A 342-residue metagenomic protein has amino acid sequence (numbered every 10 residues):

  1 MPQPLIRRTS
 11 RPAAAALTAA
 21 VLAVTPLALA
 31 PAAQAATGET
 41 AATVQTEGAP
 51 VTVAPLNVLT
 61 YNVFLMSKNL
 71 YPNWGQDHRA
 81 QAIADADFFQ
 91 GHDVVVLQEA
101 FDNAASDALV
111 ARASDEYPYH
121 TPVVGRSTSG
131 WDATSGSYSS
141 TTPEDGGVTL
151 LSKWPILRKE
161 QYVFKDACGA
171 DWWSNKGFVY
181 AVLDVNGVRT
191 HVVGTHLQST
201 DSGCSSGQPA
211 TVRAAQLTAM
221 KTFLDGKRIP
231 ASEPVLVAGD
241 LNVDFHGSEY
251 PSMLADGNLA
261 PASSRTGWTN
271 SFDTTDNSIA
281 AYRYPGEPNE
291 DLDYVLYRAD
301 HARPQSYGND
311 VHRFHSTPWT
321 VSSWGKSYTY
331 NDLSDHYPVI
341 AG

Functional and structural regions predicted by a protein language model:
P2-A20, P26-D115, G125-T134, S140-D145: N-terminal, active-site-proximal structural segment of metallo-dependent hydrolase catalytic domains
Q3, G226-L236, V243-G342: Metal-dependent phosphoester-hydrolase catalytic domains
G48, N175-V182, Y294, T329 (+1 more regions): Short, surface-exposed beta-strand/loop micro-motifs that present aromatic residues
P50-A54, F88-Q90, R112-D115, S140-E144 (+7 more regions): Extracellular/periplasmic catalytic domains that process cell-envelope and extracellular macromolecules
N57-V63, I83-D107, L151, A181 (+4 more regions): Active-site beta-strand/loop signature of hydrolases that rely on acidic residues for catalysis
K68-L70, Q161-A170, L197-R213: Surface-exposed cleft-lining segments at the edges of enzyme active sites
R79-I83, A105-L109, G147, E160 (+4 more regions): Stable alpha-helical elements in mature extracytoplasmic
V94, A100-Q198: Structured beta-strand-rich core segments of catalytic domains in phosphoester-bond hydrolases
